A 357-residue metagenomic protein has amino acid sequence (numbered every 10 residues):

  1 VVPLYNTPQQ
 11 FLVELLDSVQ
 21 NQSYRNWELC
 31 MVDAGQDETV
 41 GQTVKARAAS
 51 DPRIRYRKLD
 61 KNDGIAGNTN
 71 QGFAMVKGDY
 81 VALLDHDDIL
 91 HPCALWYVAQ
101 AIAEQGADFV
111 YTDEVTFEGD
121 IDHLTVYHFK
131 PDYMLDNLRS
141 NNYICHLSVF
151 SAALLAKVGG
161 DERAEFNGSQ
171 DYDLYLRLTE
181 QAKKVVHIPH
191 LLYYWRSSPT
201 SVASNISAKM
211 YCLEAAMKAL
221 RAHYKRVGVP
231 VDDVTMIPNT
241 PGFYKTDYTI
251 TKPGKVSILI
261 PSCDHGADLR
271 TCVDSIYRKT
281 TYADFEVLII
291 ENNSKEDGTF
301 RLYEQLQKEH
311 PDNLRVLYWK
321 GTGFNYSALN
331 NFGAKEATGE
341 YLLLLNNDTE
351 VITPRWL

Functional and structural regions predicted by a protein language model:
L16-N26, D274-D284: Short, acidic, metal-binding catalytic loop of nucleotide-sugar glycosyltransferases
R25, D33-Q42, K61, E291-L302: A conserved acidic beta->alpha catalytic loop
E28, D173, G254-L259, E286: Cell-envelope/extracellular polymer assembly enzymes that use nucleotide-activated donors
L59-V76, W319-A337: Glycine-rich, basic loop-to-helix element that forms the pyrophosphate-binding segment of sugar-nucleotide handling
V81, L342: Short aromatic/hydrophobic "clamp" motif used to bind/position activated sugar donors
I89, C93-L124, E350-L357: Conserved donor NDP-sugar-binding/catalytic core segment of glycosyltransferases
F129-K130, T200-P261, G266-C272, K295 (+3 more regions): Non-catalytic membrane-proximal stalk/linker segments that position and tether the catalytic domains
M134-R221: Conserved nucleotide-sugar donor-binding catalytic segment
